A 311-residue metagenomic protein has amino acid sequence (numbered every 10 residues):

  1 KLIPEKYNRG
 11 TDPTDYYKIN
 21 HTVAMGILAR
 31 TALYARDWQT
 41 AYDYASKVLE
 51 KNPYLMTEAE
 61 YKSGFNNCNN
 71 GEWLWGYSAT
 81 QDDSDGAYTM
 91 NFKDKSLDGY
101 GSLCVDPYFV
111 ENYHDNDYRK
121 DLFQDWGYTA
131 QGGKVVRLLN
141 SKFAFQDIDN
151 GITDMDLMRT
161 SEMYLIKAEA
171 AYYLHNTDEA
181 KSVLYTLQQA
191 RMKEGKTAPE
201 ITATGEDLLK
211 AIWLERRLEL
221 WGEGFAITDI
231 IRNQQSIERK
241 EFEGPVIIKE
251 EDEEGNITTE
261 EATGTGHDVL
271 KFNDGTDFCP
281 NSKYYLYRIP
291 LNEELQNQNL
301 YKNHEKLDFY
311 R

Functional and structural regions predicted by a protein language model:
K1-T89, Y113-R311: Acidic/polar-rich alpha-helix caps and helix-coil junctions
K95-V110, R119: Short, cationic low-complexity segments
